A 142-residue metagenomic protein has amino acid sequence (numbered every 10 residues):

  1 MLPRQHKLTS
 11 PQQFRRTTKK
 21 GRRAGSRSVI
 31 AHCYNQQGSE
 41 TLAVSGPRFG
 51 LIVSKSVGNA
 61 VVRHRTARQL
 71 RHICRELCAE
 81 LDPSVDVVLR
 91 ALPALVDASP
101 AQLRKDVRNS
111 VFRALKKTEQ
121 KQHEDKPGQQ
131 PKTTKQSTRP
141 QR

Functional and structural regions predicted by a protein language model:
M1-R142: Positively charged, solvent-exposed patches that mediate nucleic-acid binding
